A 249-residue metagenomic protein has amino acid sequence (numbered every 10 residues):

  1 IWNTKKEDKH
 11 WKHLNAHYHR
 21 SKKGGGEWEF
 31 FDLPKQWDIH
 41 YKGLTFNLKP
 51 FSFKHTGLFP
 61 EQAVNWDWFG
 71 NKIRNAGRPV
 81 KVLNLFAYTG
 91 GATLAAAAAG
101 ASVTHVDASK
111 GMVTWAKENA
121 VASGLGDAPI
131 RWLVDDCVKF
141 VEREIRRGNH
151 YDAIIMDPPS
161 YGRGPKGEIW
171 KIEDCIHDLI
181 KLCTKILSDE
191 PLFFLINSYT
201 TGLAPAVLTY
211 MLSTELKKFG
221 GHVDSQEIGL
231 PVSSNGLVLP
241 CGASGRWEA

Functional and structural regions predicted by a protein language model:
I1-P60, D67: Non-catalytic substrate-recognition/targeting regions of SAM-dependent transferases
G77-Y88: Conserved class I S-adenosyl-L-methionine
T89-A101: Conserved SAM-binding loop of SAM-dependent methyltransferases across substrates and taxa, primarily the Class I
S102-D107: Conserved SAM-binding motif I beta-strand of class I
S109-I155: S-adenosyl-L-methionine
K110-M112, V134-V138, Y151-L182: Mobile active-site "lid"/loop adjacent to the S-adenosyl-L-methionine
L182, L187-F193: Short glycine-dipeptide loop
P191-A249: C-terminal catalytic and target-recognition region of SAM-dependent MTase-like enzymes, primarily methyltransferases
